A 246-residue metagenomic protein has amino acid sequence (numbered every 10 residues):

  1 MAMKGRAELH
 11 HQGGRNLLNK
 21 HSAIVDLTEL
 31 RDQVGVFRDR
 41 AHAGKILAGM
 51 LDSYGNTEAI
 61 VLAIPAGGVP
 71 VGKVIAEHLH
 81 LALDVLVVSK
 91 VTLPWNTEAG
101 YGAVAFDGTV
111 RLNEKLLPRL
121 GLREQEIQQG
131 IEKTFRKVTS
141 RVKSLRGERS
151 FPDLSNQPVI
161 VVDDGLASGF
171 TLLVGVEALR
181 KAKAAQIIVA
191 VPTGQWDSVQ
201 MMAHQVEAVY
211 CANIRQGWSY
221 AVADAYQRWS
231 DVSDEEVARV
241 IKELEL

Functional and structural regions predicted by a protein language model:
M1-L246: PRPP-associated nucleotide enzymes
